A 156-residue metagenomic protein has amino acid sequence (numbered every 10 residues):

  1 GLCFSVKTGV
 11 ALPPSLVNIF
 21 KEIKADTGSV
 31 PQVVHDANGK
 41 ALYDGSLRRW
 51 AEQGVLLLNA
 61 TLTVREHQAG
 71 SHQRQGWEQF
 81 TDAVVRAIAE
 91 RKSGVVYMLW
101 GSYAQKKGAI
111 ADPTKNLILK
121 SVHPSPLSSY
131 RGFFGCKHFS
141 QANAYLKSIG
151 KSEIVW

Functional and structural regions predicted by a protein language model:
G1-V96, Y103-K120, P124-S129, F133 (+2 more regions): A polyanion-binding, active-site-adjacent surface
W156: Flexible, glycine/charged-enriched surface loops at secondary-structure junctions
